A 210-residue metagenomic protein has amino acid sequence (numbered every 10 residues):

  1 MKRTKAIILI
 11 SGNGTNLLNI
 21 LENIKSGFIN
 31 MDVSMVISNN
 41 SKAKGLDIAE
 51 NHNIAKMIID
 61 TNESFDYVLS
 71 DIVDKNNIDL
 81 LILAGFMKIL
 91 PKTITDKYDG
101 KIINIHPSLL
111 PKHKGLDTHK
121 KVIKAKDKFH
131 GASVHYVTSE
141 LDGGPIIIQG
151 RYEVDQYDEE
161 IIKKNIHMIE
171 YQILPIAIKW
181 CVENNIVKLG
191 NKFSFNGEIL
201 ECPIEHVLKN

Functional and structural regions predicted by a protein language model:
K2-K44: N-terminal Rossmann-like dinucleotide-binding module
L18-E22, D47, Y67-D74, P175 (+1 more regions): Amphipathic, non-transmembrane alpha-helical secondary structure
N23, A84-G197: Donor/substrate-binding cores of folate-linked one-carbon enzymes
G27-D32, I37-N76: N-terminal glycine-/serine-/threonine-rich beta1-alpha1-beta2 phosphate-ribose binding loop of Rossmann-like
S38, T61-N62, I78-K92: N-terminal glycine-rich "phosphate-gripper" loop used for MgATP/nucleotide binding and carboxylate activation
A55, D79, K128: Residue-level detector of anion-binding/catalytic polar loops
N191-N210: Short, basic/aromatic-enriched C-terminal tail that caps enzymatic domains
